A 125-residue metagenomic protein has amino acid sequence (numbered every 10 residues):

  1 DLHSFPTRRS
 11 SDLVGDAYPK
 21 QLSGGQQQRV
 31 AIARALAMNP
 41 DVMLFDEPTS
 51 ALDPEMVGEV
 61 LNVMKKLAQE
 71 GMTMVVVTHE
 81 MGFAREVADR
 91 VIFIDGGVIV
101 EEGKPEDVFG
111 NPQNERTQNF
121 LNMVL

Functional and structural regions predicted by a protein language model:
D1-T7: Single conserved hydrophobic/aromatic residue that forms the stacking wall/gate of nucleotide- or nucleobase-binding
R8-K20: Conserved ABC nucleotide-binding domain
A17-K20, M38, E70: Conserved signature/switch motifs of ABC ATPase nucleotide-binding domains
M43-D46: Catalytic Walker B motif of ABC-type/P-loop ATPase nucleotide-binding domains
T78-H79: H-loop/switch region of ABC-family ATPase nucleotide-binding domains
A84-E86: A short, surface-exposed alpha-helical micro-motif characterized by mixed small hydrophobic and charged/polar residues
E102-G103: ABC ATPase "signature
